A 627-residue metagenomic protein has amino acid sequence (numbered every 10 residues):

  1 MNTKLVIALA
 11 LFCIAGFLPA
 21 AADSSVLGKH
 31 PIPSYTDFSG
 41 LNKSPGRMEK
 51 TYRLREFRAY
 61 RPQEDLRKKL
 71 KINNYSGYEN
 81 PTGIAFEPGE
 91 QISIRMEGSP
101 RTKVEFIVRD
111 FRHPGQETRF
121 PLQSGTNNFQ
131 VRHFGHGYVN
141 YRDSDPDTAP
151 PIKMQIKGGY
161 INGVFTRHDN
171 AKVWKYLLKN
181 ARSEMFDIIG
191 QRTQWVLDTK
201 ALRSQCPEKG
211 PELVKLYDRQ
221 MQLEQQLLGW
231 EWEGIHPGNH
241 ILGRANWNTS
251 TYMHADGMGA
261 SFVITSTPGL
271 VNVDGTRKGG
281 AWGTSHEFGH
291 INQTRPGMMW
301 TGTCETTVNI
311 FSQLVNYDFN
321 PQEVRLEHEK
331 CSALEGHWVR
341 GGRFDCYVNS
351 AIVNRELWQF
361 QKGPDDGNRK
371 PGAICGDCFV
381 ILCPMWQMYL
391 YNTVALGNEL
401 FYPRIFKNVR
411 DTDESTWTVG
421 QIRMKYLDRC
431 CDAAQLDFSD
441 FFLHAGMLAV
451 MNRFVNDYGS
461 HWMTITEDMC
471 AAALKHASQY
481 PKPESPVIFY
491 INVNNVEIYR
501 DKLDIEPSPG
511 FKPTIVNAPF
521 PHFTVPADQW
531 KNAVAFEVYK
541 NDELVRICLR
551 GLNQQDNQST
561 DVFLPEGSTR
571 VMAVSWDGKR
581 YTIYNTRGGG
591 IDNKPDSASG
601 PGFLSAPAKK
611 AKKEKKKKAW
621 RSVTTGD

Functional and structural regions predicted by a protein language model:
M1-I7: Bacterial N-terminal signal peptides that target proteins for export
A8-G16: Bacterial N-terminal signal peptides
D23-Q63, C383-N494: Pan-zinc metallopeptidase signature
D23-V164, N517-G602: Beta-strand-enriched, solvent-exposed domains that form extended recognition/catalytic surfaces
V164-Q194, P601-L604: Compositionally biased low-complexity segments at domain edges in trafficked proteins and select soluble regulators
K175-Y176, E184-Y391, E399, I405-N408 (+2 more regions): Catalytic cores of extracellular degradative/oxidative enzymes
Q479-T524: Surface beta-strand/loop "capping" patches
K609-S622: Polycationic, low-complexity disordered segments in secreted or periplasmic proteins
